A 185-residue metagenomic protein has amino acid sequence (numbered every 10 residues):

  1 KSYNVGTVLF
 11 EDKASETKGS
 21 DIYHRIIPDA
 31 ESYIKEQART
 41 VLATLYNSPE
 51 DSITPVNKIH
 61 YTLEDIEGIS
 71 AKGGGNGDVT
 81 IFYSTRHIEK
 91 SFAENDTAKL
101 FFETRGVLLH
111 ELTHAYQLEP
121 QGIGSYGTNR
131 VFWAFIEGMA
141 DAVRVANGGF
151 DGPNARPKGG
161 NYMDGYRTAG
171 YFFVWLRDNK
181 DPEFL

Functional and structural regions predicted by a protein language model:
S2-P28, R86-H87: Acidic/histidine-rich, surface-exposed loop or edge segments in extracytoplasmic proteins
H24-R86: Auxiliary, metal-adjacent structural segments of Zn-dependent hydrolase domains
Q37, G127-G170: Post-HExxH zinc-binding segment in Zn-dependent metallohydrolases
L42-T62, I123-V131, G152-K158, E183-L185: Surface-exposed patches in mature extracellular/periplasmic domains of secreted proteins
H87-L108, I123-F132: Short pre-active-site segment immediately N-terminal to the catalytic Zn-binding motif
G106-E119, E137-D141: Active-site recognition of the HExxH zinc-binding catalytic motif
L118, D141-G149, D178, P182: Glycine-rich, acidic and aromatic/proline-enriched surface loops and short helix-turn segments that act as binding
A169-L185: Pan-zinc metallopeptidase signature
